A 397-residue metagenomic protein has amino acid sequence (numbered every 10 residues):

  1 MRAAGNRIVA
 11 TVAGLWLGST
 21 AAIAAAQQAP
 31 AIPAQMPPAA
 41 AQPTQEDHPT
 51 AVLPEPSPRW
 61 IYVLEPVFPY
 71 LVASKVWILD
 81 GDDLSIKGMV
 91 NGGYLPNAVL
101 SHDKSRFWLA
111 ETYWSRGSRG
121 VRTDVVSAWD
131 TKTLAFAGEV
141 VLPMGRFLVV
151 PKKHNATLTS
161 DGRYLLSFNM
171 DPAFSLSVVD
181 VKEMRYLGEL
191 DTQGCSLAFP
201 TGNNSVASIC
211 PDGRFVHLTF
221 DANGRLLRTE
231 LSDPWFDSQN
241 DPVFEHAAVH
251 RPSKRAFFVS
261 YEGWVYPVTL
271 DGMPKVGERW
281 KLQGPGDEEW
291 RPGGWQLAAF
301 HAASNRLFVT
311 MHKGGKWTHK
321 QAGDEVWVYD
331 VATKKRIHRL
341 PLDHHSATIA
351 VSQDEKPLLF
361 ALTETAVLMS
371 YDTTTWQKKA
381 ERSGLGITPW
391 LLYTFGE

Functional and structural regions predicted by a protein language model:
P37-T44, D83-V90, P96, A135-L148 (+5 more regions): A short beta-strand motif characteristic of beta-propeller blades
P43-V52, G92-D103, F147-T157, T192-N203 (+4 more regions): Repeated scaffold domains used in trafficking and secretory/extracellular systems, primarily beta-propellers
E55-F68, A110-T123, V309-G323: Short, conserved, GDST-rich strand-edge loop motifs in beta-rich repeat architectures
S57-W60, D103-S105, D161-R163, N203-N204 (+3 more regions): Short coil/turn segments that connect the beta-strands within blades of beta-propeller domains
V67-L71, Y113-S118, P172-A173, G213-F215 (+3 more regions): Short glycine/acidic-enriched loop and turn motifs that connect beta-strands
G81-D83, T131-T133, D180-M184, F220-N223 (+3 more regions): Short loop/turn segments that connect beta-strands within beta-propeller blades
L134-S177, E183-F199: Asp-box/WD-like beta-propeller blade repeats and closely related beta-sheet repeat scaffolds
R291-V331, K335, R339-E355: Loop/turn-rich, solvent-exposed surfaces of beta-rich toroidal or solenoidal domains
